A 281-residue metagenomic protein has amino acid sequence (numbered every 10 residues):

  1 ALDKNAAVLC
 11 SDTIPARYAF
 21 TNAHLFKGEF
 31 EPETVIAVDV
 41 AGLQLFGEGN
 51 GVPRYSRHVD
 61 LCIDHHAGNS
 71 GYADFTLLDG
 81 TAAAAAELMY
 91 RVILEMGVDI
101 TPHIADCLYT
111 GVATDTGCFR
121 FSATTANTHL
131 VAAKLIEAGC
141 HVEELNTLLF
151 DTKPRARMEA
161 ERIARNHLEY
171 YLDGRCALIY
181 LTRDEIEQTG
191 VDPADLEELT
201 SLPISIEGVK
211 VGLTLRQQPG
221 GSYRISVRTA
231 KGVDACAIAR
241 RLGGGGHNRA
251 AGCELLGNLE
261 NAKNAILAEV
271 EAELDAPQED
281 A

Functional and structural regions predicted by a protein language model:
A1-S56: N-terminal small/polar loop signature for handling phosphorylated ligands or for N-terminal nucleophile
A1-T13, R17, E31-P32, T114-L242 (+1 more regions): Hydrophobic helix-and-loop "lid/oligomerization" segment in the mid-to-C-terminal part of catalytic domains
V8, C62-D64: Short beta-strand "acidic-cap" motif of Rossmann-like dinucleotide-binding folds
V35, D60-C62, T76-L77, G212: Short, well-ordered beta-strand core segments
V40-L43, H66-G68, R183-D184, Q218: Short glycine-rich anion-binding loops that position phosphate/pyrophosphate groups of nucleotides and phosphorylated
L45-G49, Y72, R224: Short glycine-/acidic-enriched loop or helix-start segments at secondary-structure transitions that form or flank
E48-G51, D74-F75, A239: Short amphipathic alpha-helical segments
H65-V131: Short alpha-helices
